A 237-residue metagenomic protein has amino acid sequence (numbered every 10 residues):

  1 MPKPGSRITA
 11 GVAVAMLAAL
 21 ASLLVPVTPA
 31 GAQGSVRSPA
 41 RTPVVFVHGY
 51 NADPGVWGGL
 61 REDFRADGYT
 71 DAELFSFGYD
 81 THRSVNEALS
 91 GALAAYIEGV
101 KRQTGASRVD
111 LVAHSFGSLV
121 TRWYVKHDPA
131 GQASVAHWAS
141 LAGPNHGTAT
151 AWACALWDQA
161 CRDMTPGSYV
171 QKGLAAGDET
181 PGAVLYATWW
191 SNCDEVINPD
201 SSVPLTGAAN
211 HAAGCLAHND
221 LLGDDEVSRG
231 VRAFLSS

Functional and structural regions predicted by a protein language model:
M1-A32: Secretory targeting and sorting signals
A30-A40, S237: Composition-driven, intrinsically disordered low-complexity tracts enriched in small residues
V36-P39, Q103, T180: Short, flexible hinge/linker loops that cap or flank conserved catalytic cores
V36-S76: Short, surface-exposed "cap/lid" segments of acyl-processing enzymes
V45-H48, G68-D71, S76-F77, N86-G177: Serine-dependent carboxylesterase/thioesterase catalytic core of lipase-like alpha/beta-hydrolase/SGNH enzymes
N51-G55, H82-E87: Acidic-and-aromatic substrate-binding clefts and catalytic sites of carbohydrate-active enzymes
V56-W57, T150-W152, P199: Short, solvent-exposed loop/turn and secondary-structure capping segments
E179-S237: C-terminal catalytic-base region of ester-bond hydrolases, centering on the histidine of the charge-relay
